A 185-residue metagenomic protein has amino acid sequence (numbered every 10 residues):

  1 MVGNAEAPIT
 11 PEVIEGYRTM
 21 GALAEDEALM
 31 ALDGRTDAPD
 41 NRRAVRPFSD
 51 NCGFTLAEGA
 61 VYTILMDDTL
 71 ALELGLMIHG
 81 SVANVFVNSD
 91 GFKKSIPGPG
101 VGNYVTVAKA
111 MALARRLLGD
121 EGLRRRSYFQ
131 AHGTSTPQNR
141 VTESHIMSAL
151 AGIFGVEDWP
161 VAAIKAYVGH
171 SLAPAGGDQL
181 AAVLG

Functional and structural regions predicted by a protein language model:
V2-C52, V85-P99, G133-R140, D158-G185: Acyl-CoA/ACP chain-elongation machinery
Y17-M20, G80-S81, H145-S148: Glycine-rich, phosphate-binding/catalytic loops in enzymes
A28-Y128: Condensing-enzyme catalytic core mediating Claisen C-C bond formation in acyl metabolism
V85, V107-G133, R140-Y167: A beta-strand-loop signature enriched in Asp, Gly, Thr, and Trp that corresponds to the sialidase/neuraminidase Asp-box
G102-T106, H145, D178: A general alpha-helical scaffold signature found inside nucleotide-binding enzyme cores
